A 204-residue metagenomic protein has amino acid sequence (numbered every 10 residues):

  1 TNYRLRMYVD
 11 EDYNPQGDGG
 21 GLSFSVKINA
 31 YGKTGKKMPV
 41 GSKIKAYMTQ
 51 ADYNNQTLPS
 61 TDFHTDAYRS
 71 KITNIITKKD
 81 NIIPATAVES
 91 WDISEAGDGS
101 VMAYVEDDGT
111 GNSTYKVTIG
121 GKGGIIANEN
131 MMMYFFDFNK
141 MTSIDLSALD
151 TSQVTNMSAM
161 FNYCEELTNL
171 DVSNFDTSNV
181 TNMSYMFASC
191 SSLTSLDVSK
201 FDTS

Functional and structural regions predicted by a protein language model:
N2-M38, M131, F135: C-terminal, structured domain-capping segment
M38-S204: Negatively charged
